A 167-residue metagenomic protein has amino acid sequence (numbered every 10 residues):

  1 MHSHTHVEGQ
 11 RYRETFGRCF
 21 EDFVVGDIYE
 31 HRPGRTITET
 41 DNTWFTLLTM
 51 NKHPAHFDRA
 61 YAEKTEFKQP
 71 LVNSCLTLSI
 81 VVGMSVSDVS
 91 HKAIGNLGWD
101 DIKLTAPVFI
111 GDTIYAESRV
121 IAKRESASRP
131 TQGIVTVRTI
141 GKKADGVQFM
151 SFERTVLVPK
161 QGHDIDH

Functional and structural regions predicted by a protein language model:
H2-G98, M150, Q161-H167: Hot-dog-fold acyl-thioester-processing enzymes
H2-V24, V108-T113, E117-H167: HotDog/MaoC-like acyl-thioester-processing domains
H53-A55, N96, D101-I102, I134 (+1 more regions): Short, intrinsically disordered/low-complexity patches at protein termini and at juxtamembrane boundaries
Q69-P70, A93-I94, A106-P107, A127-R129: Short histidine-centered beta-strand/loop micro-motifs that create catalytic or ligand/metal-coordination sites
H91-A93, L97, L104-I110, A116: Mid-chain, well-packed structural core segment of small domains
